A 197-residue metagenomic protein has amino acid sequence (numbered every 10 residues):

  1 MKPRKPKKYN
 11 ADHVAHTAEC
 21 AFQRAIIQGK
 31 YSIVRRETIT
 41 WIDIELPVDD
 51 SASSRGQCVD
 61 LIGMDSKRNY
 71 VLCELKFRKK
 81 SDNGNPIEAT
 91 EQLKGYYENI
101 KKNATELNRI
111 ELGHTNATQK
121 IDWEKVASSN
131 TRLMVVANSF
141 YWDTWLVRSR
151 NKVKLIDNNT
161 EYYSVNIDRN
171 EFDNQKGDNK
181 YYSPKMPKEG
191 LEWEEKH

Functional and structural regions predicted by a protein language model:
M1-H197: Charged, terminal alpha-helix-loop-beta segments that serve as non-catalytic nucleic-acid engagement and/or assembly
